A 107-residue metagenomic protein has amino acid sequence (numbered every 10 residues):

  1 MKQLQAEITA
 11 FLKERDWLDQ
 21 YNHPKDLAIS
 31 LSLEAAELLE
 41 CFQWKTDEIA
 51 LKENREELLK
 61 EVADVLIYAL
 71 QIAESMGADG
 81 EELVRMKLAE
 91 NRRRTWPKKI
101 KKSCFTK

Functional and structural regions predicted by a protein language model:
M1-V62, L66-K107: Flexible "arm" and connector segments at domain edges
